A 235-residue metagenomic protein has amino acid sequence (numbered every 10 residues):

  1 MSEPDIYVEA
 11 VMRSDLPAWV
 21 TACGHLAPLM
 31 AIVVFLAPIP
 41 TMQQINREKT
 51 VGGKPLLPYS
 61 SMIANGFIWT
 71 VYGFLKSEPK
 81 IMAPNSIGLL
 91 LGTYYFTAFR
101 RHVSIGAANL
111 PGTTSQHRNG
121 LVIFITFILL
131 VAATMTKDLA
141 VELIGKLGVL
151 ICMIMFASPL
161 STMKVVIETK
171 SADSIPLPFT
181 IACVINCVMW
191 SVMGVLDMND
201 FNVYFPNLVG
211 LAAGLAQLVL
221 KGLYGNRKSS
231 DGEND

Functional and structural regions predicted by a protein language model:
M1-D235: Alpha-helical membrane-protein topology signature
